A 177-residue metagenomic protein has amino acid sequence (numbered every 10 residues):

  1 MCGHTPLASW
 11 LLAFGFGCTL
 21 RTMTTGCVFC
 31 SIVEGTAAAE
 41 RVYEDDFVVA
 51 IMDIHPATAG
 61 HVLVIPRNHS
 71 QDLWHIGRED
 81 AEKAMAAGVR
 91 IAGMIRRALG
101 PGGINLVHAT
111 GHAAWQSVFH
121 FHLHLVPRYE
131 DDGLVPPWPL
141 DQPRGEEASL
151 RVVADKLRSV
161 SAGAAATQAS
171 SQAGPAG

Functional and structural regions predicted by a protein language model:
G3-T5: Short hydrophobic alpha-helical segments enriched in small aliphatic residues
W10-L12: Short polybasic linear motifs
F14-G177: HIT superfamily nucleotide-processing domains
